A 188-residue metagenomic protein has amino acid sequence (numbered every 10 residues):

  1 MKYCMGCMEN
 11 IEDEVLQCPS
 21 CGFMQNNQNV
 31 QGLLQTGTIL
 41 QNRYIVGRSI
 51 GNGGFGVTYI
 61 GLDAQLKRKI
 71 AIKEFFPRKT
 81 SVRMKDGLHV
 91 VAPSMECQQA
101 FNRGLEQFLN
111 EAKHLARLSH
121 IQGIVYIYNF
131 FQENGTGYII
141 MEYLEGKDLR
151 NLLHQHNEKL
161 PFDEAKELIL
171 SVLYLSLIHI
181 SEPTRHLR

Functional and structural regions predicted by a protein language model:
N27-V46: A short, low-complexity linker immediately N-terminal to eukaryotic Hanks-type protein kinase catalytic domains
G47-G53, T58: Protein kinase glycine-rich loop
L62-I70, F76-V82: Conserved N-lobe loop of protein kinases adjacent to the ATP-binding glycine-rich P-loop
V82-L118: AlphaC helix of the eukaryotic protein kinase fold
N129-F130: Activation-segment/catalytic-loop signature of the eukaryotic protein kinase fold
N134-D148, L152: Conserved short submotifs of the Hanks-type protein kinase catalytic core that shape the nucleotide-binding pocket
L168-I169: Activation segment signature within eukaryotic-like protein kinase domains
I178-R188: Single conserved hydrophobic/aromatic residue that forms the stacking wall/gate of nucleotide- or nucleobase-binding
